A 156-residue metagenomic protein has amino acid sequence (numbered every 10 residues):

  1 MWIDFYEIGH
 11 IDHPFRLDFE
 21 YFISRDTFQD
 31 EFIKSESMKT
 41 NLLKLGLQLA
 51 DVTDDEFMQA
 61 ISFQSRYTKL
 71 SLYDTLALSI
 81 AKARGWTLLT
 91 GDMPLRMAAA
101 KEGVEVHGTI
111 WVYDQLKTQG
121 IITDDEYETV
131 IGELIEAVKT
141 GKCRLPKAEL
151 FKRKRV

Functional and structural regions predicted by a protein language model:
M1-I80, R84-W86, M93, V104 (+3 more regions): Active-site-proximal, substrate-binding regions of enzyme catalytic domains and RNA-binding/basic surfaces
G91, T109, E126-Y127: Residue-level detector of family-conserved "landmark" positions at structurally sensitive sites
R96-M97, T118: Mid-chain, well-packed structural core segment of small domains
K101-H107: A short alpha->loop->secondary-structure connector
T109-I122: Long, charge-dense
D124, T129-C143: A late-sequence structural motif
